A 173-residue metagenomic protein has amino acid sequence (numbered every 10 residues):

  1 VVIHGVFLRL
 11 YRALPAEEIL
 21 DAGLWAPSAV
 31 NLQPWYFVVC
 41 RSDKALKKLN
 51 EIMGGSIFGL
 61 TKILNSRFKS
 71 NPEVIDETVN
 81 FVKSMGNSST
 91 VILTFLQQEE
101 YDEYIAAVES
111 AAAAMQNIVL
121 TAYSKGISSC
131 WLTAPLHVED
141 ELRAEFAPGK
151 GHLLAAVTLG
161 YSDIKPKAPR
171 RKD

Functional and structural regions predicted by a protein language model:
V1-G86: N-terminal amphipathic, basic helical "cap/leader" segment at the start of enzyme domains
V1-I3, L153-D173: C-terminal helix-cap and adjacent tail motif
G23, I92, Q97-A144: Small-aliphatic-rich amphipathic alpha-helix that forms the alpha element of a beta-alpha
L32-W35, S124, L154: Short secondary-structure junction motifs
S42-K44, Q97-Q98, Y161-I164: Short loop segments at secondary-structure junctions
L49-E51, Y104, K167-R170: Short, charged, solvent-exposed linker or helix-capping segments at domain edges/interfaces that act as flexible hinges
N87, I92, A156-G160: C-terminal edge-of-domain segments
R143-A155: Short, electropositive alpha-helical surface patch
